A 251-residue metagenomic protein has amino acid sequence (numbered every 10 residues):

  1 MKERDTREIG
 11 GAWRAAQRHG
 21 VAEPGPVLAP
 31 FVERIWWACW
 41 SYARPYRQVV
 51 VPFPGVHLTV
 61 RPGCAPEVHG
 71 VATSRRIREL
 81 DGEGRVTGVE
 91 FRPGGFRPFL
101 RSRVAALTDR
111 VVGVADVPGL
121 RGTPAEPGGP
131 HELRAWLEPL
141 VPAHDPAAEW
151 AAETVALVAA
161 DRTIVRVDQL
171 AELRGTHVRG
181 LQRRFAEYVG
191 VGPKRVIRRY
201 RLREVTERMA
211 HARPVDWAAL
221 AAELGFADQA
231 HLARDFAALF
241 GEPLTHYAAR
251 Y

Functional and structural regions predicted by a protein language model:
M1-V178, Y188-P193, E207-A212, D216-A227 (+1 more regions): Alpha-helical bundle regulatory/interaction domains
F185, I197, D235-A237, A248: DNA major-groove recognition helix of helix-turn-helix
R203-T206, A233: A generic structural signal for ordered secondary structure
